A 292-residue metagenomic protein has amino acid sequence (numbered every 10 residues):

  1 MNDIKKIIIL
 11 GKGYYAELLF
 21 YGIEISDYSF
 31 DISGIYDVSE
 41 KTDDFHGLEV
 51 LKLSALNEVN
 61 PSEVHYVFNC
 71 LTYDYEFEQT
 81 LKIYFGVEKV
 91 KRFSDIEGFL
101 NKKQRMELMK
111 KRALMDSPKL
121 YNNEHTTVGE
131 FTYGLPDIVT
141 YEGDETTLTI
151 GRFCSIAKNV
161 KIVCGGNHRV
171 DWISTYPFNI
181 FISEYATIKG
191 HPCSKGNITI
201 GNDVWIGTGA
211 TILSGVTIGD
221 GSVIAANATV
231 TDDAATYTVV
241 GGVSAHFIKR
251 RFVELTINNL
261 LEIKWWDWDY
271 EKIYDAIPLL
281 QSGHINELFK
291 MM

Functional and structural regions predicted by a protein language model:
D3-I23: Glycine-rich adenosine-cofactor-binding loop
I9, S33-D37, V67-C70: Short, hydrophobic beta-strand segments that form beta-sheet elements in well-ordered domains
Y28-F45: NAD(P)-binding Rossmann-fold cofactor-contacting core
E40-Q104: Phosphate-bearing ligand-interacting subdomains that bind or position ATP/ADP/UDP/GDP/NAD(P) or nucleotide-linked
K91-E130, F178: Extended, small-residue-rich solenoid/repeat segments and analogous flexible loops that form exposed scaffolds
D116-S117, F131-S214, V243, R251: Flexible, glycine/small-residue-enriched loop-and-beta-strand segment within the central core of proteins
N123, N179-I212, S244-M292: C-terminal segments of enzyme domains that contribute to small-molecule binding surfaces
V223-A225, T229: A generic "structured core" feature
